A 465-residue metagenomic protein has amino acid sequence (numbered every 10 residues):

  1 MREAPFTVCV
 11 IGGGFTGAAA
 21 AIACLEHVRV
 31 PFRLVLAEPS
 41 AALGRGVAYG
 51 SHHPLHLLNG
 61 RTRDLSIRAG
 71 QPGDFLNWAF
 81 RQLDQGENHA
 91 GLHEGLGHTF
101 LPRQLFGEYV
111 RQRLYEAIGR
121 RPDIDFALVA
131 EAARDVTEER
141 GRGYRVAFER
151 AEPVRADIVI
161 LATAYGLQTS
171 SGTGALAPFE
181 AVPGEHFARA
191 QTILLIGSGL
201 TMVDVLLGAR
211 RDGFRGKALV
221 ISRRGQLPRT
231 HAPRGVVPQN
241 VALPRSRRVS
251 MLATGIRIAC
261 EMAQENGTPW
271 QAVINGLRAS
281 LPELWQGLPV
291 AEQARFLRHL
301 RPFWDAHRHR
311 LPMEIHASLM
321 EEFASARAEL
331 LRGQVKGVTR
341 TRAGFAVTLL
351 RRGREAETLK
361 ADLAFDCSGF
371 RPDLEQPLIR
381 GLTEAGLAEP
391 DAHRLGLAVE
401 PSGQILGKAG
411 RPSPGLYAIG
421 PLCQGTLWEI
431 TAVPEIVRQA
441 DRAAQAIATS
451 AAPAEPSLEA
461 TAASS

Functional and structural regions predicted by a protein language model:
M1-A41, R45-V47, A90-S246, I256-A451 (+1 more regions): Flavin (primarily FAD) cofactor-binding/catalytic cores of flavoenzymes
H52-L76, V236-M251, E314-A317: N-terminal glycine-rich dinucleotide-binding loop that anchors FAD/FMN and/or NAD(P) in oxidoreductases
H53-A69, G73, E87-G107, L114: Dinucleotide-binding Rossmann-like beta1-alpha1 core, especially the glycine-rich loop that anchors the ADP
F80-D84, V110: Conserved phosphate-binding loops in N-terminal lobes of ATP-dependent enzymes of the actin/Hsp70/sugar-kinase
S457-S465: Long, low-complexity, intrinsically disordered segments
